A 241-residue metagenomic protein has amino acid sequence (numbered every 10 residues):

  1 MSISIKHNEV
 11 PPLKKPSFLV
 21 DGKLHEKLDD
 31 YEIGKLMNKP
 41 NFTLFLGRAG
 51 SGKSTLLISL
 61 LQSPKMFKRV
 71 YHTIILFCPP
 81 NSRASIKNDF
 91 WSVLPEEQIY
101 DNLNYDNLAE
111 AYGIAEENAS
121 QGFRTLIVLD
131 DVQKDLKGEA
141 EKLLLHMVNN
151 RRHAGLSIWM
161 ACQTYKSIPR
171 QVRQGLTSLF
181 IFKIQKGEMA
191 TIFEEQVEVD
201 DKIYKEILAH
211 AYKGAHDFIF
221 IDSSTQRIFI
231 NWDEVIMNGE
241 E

Functional and structural regions predicted by a protein language model:
M1-Y31: N-terminal pre-Walker A segment at the start of P-loop NTPase domains
P11, T43-L44, V70-T73: Signal-peptide-cleavage-adjacent N-terminal segments of secreted and extracellular proteins
V20-K23, V93-L94, Q98: Intrinsically disordered, low-complexity eukaryotic regions enriched in glycine, serine and charged residues
Y31-P40: Phosphate-binding P-loop
T43-P64, P79-R83, P95-D201: Conserved P-loop NTPase motor cores
Q62-I74: Post-Walker A helix-loop "phosphate-sensing" segment adjacent to the P-loop in P-loop NTPases
I74-N88: Conserved Walker A/P-loop ATP-binding site and its immediately adjacent core in helicase/helicase-like ATPase domains
R170-E241: Conserved GTP-binding G-domain of TRAFAC-class P-loop NTPases and closely related GTPase folds
